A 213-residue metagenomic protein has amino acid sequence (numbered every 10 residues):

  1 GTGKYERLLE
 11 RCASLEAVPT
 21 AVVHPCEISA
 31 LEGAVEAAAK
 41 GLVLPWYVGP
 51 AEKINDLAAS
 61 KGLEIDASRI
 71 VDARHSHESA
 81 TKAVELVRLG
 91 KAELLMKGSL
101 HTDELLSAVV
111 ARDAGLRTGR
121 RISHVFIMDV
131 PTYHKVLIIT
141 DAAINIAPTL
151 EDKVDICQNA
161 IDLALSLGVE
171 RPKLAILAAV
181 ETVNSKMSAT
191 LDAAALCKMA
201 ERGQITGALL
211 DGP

Functional and structural regions predicted by a protein language model:
G1-W46, P50-P213: Anion-binding alpha/beta catalytic cores of soluble intermediary-metabolism enzymes, centered on
